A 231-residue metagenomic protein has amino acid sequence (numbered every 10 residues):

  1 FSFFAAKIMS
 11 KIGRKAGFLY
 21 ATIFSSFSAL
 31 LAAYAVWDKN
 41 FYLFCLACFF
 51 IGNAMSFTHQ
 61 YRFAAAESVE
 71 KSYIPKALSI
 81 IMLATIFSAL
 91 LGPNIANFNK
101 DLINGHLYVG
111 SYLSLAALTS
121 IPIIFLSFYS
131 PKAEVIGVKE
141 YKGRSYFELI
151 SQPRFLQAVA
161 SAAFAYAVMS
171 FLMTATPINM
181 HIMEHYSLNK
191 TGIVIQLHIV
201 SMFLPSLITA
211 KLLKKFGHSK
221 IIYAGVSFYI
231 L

Functional and structural regions predicted by a protein language model:
S2-R14, L204-H218: Helix-to-loop junctions at the C-terminal end of transmembrane segments in multipass secondary transporters
I23-D38, F228-L231: C-terminal ends and interior cores of transmembrane alpha-helices in multi-pass membrane transporters/permeases
C45-L83: Cytoplasmic helix-loop-helix junction between adjacent transmembrane helices in 12-TM secondary transporters
F49, S151-L172: Pair of pore-lining "gating" transmembrane helices in MFS-fold secondary transporters
G92, A96-N97, A116-I136: C-terminal membrane-cytosol helix-exit motif in multi-pass small-molecule transporters
Y129-A160: Juxtamembrane intracellular "pre-TM" segments in multi-pass secondary transporters
T174-K190, V194: Short amphipathic helix-loop junctions that connect adjacent transmembrane helices in Major Facilitator Superfamily/SLC
L213, S219-L231: C-terminal transmembrane helical hairpin of 12-TM major facilitator-type secondary transporters
